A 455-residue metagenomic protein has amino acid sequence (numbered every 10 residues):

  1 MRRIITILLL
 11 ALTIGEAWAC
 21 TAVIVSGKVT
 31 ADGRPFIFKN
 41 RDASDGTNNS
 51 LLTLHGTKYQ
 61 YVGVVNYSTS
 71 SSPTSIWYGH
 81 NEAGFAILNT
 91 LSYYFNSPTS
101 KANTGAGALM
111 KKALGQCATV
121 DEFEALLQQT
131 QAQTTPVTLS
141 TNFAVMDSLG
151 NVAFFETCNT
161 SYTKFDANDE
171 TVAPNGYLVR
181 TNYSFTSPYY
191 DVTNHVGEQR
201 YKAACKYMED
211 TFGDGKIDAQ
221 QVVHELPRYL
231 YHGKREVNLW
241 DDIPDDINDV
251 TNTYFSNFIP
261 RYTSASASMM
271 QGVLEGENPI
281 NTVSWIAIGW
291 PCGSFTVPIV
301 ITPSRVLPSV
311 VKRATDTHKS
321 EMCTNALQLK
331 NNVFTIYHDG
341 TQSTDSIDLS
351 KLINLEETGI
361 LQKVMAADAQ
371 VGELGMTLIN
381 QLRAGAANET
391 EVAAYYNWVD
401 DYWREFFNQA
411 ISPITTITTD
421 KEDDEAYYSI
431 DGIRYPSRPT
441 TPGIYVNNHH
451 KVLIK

Functional and structural regions predicted by a protein language model:
M1-I4, K455: Positively charged n-region of N-terminal signal peptides that target proteins for export
I4-T13: Sec-dependent N-terminal signal peptides
I14-A19: Sec/Tat signal peptide C-region and signal peptidase I cleavage site
T21-P73, N89-K111, D147-A410: C-terminal, well-structured catalytic/ligand-binding subdomain of enzymes
H80, M146, Y428-S429: Hydrophobic alpha-helical segments, especially N-terminal targeting/anchoring helices
T99, N103-N142: Proteins synthesized as precursors that undergo proteolytic processing into mature forms
I411-I433: Residue-level detector of functionally pivotal "anchor" positions at catalytic/ligand-binding pockets or at interdomain
I444-K455: C-terminal tail/sorting-segment detector
